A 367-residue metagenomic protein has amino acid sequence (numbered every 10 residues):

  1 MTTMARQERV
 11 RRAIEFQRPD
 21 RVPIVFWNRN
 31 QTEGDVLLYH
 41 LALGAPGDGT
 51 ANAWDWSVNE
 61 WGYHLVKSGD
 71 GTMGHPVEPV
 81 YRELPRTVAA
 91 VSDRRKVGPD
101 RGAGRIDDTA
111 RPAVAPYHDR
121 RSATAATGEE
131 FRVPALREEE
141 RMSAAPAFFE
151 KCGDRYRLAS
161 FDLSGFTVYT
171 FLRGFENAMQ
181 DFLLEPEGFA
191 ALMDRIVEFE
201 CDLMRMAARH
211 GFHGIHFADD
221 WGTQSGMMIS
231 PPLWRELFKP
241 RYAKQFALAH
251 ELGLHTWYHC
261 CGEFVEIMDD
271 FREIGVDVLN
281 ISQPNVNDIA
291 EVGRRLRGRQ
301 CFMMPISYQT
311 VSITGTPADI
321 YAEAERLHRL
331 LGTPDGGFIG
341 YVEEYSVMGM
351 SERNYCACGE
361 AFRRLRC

Functional and structural regions predicted by a protein language model:
M1-V25, R29, L84-C367: Active-site loop segments of alpha/beta catalytic cores
Q31-A89, D107, R121-S122, A126-A144: Helix-coil boundary/capping segments in enzymes
